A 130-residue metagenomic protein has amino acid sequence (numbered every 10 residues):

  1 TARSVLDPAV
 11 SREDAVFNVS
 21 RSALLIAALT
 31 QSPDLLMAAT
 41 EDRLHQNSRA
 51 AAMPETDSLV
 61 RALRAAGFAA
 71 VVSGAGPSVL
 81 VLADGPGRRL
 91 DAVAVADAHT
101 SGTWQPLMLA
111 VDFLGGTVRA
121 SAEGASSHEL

Functional and structural regions predicted by a protein language model:
T1-I26, L36: Anionic-ligand binding region
A28-L130: Glycine-rich, charge-dense phosphate/pyrophosphate-binding loop(s) and the adjacent flexible "lid"/catalytic subdomain
